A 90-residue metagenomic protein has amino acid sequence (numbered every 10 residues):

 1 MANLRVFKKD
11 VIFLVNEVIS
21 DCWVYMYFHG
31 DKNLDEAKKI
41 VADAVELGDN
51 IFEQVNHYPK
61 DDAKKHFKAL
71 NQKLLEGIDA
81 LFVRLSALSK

Functional and structural regions predicted by a protein language model:
A2-D31: N-terminal acidic leader/helix
A2-R5, F28-A37, Y58-K65: Short, surface-exposed loop/turn segments at secondary-structure junctions
F7-L14, I40, L70, L74: Amphipathic alpha-helix face/heptad-repeat signature
L14, S20, G30-D35, P59 (+2 more regions): Residue-level detector of solvent-exposed, low-hydrophobicity positions
L14-D21, L47-N50, G77: Amphipathic, well-ordered alpha-helical segments in soluble domains
C22-Q54: Amphipathic alpha-helical interaction modules
A42, N50-K90: Low-complexity intrinsically disordered segments
